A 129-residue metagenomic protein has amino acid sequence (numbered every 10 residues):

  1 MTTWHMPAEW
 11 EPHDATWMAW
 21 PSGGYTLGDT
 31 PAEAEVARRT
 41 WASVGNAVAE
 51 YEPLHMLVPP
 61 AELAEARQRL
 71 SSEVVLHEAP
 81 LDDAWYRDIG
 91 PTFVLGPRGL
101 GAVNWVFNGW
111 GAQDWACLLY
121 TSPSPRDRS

Functional and structural regions predicted by a protein language model:
M1-L70: N-terminal leader/transition segments
E62-L63, D82-A84, G99-L100, G109-W110: A short acidic, glycine/proline-enriched capping/turn motif at secondary-structure boundaries, especially helix N-cap
S71-V75: A short helix-to-beta-strand connector/capping loop
H77-I89: Blade-loop segments of beta-propeller domains
R87-R98: Short, surface-exposed amphipathic charged segments that create phosphate/polyanion-binding patches used for binding
G96-G99, N104-L119: Recognizes the extracellular SEMA beta-propeller fold with strongest preference for semaphorin/plexin SEMA domains
Y120-S129: Single conserved hydrophobic/aromatic residue that forms the stacking wall/gate of nucleotide- or nucleobase-binding
